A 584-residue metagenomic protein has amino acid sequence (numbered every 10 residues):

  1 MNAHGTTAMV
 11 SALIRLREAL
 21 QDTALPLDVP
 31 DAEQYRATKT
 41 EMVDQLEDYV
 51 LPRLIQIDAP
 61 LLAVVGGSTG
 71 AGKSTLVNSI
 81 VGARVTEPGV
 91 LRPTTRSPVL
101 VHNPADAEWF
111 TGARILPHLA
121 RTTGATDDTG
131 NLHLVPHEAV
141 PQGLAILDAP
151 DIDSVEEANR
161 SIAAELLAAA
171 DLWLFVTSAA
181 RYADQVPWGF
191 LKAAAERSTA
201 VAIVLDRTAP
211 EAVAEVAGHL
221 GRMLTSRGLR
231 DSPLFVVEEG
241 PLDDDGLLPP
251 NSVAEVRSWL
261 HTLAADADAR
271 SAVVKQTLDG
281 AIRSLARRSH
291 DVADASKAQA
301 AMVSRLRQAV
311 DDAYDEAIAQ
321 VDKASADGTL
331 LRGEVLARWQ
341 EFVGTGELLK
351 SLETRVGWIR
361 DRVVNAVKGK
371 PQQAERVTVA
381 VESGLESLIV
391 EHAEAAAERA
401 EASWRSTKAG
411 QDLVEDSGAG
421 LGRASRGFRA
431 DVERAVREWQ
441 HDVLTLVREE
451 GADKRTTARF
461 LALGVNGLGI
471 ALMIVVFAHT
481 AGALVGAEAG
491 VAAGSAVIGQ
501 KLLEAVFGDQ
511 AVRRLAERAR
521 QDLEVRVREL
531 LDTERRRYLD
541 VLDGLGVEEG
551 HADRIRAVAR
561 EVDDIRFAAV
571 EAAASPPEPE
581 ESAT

Functional and structural regions predicted by a protein language model:
M1-A59, R257-K454, R520, L539-S582: Extended helical scaffolds that flank P-loop GTPase cores
N2-L147: Conserved G1/Walker A P-loop phosphate-binding module
H4, A8-S11, E41, A71 (+17 more regions): Charged, alpha-helix-enriched surfaces in structured cytosolic catalytic cores of large nucleotide-utilizing machines
R114, H118-G143, S154, A158-P233: Conserved C-terminal guanine-recognition region of P-loop GTPase G domains, centered on the G4
D171, I498, L503, F507 (+6 more regions): Hydrophobic alpha-helix feature that most strongly marks membrane-spanning transmembrane helices and their immediate
A209-S271: Canonical P-loop GTPase G-domain recognition
D245, P249-T277, A281, A496-E517 (+1 more regions): Short, exposed interaction patches on small structured surface elements
G451-R526: Transmembrane alpha-helical hairpins and terminal membrane-anchor modules
